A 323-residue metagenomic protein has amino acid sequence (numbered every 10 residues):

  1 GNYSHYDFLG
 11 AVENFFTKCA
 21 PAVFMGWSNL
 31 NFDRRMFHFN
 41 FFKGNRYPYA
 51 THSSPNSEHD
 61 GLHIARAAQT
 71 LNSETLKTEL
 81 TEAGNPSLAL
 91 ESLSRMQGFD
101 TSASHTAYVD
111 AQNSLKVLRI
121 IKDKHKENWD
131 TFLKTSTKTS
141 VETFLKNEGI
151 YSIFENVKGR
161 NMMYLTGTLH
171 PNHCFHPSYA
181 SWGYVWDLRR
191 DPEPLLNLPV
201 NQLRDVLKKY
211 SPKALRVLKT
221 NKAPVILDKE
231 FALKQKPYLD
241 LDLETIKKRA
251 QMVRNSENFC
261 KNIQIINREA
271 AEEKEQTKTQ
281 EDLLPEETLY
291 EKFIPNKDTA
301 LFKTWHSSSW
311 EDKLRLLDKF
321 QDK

Functional and structural regions predicted by a protein language model:
G1, F16-H125, T304-K323: Metal-dependent phosphoesterase core characteristic of DEDDh/y 3'-5' exonuclease domains
N2-V12: Glycine-rich, highly charged phosphate/nucleotide-binding loops
F15-F16, H105, H173-S178: A general structural signal for short secondary-structure junctions and capping/turn motifs
K126-L133: Hydrophobic, mid-to-C-terminal alpha-helical segments
K134-L218: Acidic catalytic cores of enzymes that act on phosphate-bearing nucleotides/polynucleotides
P199-E287: Helicase-primase coupling helices
E257-K323: Substrate-recognition/cap regions that form aromatic- and gly/pro-loop-enriched pockets for small-molecule ligands
